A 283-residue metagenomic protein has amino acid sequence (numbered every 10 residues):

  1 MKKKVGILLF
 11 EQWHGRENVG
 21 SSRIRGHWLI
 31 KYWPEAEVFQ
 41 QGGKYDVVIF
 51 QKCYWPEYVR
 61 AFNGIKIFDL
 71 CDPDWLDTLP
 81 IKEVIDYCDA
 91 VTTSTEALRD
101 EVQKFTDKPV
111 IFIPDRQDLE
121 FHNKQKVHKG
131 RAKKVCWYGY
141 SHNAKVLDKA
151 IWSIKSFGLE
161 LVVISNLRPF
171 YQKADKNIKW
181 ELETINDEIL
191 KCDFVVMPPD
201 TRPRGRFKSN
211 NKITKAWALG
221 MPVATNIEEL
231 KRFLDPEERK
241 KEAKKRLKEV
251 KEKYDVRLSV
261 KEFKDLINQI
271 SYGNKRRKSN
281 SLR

Functional and structural regions predicted by a protein language model:
K2-N18, Y54: Nucleotide-activated donor-dependent transferases that construct or modify glycoconjugates
E11-Y32, D118-E188: Conserved catalytic-core segment of nucleotide-activated headgroup transferases in glycan assembly
S22, Q51-K52, T93-T95, D115 (+1 more regions): Replace "coordinates the UDP/GDP/TDP-sugar" with "coordinates nucleotide-activated sugar donors
Y32-Q103: Extended catalytic core of nucleotide-activated donor transferases of GT-like folds
F50, K66, L79-I81, P114-D115 (+7 more regions): Catalytic phosphate/metal-binding cores of nucleic-acid and nucleotide-processing enzymes, i.e., regions that mediate
D89-E101, D107-N123: Donor nucleotide-sugar binding/catalytic pocket of nucleotide-sugar-dependent glycosyltransferases
E120, E237-L282: A charged, aromatic-enriched C-terminal amphipathic alpha-helix characteristic of glycosyltransferases across folds
H142-K145, K179-D187, D193-A218, N226-E228: Nucleotide-sugar-dependent
